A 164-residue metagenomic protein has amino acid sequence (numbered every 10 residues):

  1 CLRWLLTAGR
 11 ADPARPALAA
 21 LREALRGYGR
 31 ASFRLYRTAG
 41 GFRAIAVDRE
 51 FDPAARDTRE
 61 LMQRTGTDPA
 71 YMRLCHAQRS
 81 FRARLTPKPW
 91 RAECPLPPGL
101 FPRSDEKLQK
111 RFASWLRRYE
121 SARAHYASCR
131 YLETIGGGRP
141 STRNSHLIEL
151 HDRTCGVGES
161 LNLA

Functional and structural regions predicted by a protein language model:
C1-R37, R49-D52, R56, F81-A164: Signature for HUH/AEP ssDNA processing cores
R37-F42, Q78: Short Gly/Ser/Thr- and Asp/Glu-enriched loop/turn motifs at secondary-structure junctions
I45-V47: Short hydrophobic/aromatic beta-strand micro-patches that form the beta-sheet surface supporting nucleotide- or nucleic
A55-T67: Short amphipathic alpha-helices in soluble, non-transmembrane regions that often serve as interface/regulatory elements
R64-R84: Conserved short beta-strand edge segments in small beta-sheet-based binding/regulatory domains
